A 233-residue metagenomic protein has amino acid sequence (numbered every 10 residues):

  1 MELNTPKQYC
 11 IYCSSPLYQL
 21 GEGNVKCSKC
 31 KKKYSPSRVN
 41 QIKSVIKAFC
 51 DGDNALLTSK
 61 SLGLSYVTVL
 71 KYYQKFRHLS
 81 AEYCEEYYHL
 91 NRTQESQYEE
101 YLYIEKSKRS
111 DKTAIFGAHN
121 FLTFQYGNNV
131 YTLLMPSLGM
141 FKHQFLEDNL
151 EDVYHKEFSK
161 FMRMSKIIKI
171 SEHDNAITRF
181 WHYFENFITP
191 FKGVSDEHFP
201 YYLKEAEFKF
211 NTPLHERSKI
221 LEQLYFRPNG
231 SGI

Functional and structural regions predicted by a protein language model:
M1-I233: Residue-level recognition of single "structural anchor" positions that define or cap local secondary structure
